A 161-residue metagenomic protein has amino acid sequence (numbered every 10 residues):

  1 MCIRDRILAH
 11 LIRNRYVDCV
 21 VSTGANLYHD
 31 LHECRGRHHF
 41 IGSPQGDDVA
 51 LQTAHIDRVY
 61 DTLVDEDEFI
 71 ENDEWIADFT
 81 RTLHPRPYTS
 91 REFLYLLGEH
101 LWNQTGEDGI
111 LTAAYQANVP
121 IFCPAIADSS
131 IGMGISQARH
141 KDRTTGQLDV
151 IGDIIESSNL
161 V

Functional and structural regions predicted by a protein language model:
M1-I3: Short, small-residue-biased leader/transition segments that mark boundaries at the very start of proteins
D5, E74, G134-Q137: Surface-exposed beta-strand edges and their flanking turn/coil or helix-capping segments
L8-E74: A generic, well-ordered mixed alpha/beta core segment in the N-terminal half of proteins
I12-N14, A113-Y115, D153-I155: Solvent-exposed alpha-helices and their adjacent loops that cap or buttress functional pockets in soluble metabolic
D18-V21, V119-F122, N159-V161: Structural motif
A50-G132: Ligand-binding beta-strand-loop-alpha-helix segment within the catalytic cores of soluble metabolic enzymes
P124-V161: Active-site rim loops that border cofactor/substrate pockets in soluble metabolic enzymes
